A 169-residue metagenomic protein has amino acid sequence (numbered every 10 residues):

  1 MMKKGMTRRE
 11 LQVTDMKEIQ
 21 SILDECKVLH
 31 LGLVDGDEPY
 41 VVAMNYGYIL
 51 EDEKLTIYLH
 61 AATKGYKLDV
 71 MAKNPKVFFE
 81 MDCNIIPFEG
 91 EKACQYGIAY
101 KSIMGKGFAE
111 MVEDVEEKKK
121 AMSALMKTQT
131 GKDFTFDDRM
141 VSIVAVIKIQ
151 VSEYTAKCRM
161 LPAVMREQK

Functional and structural regions predicted by a protein language model:
M1-D24, E167: Extreme N-terminal tail/first-helix region
K3-R8, N84-K169: Charged, gly/pro-rich active-site loop segments
V13-D15, E25-H30, Q129-K132: Short Pro/Gly-enriched beta-strand edge/turn motifs at strand-loop
I19-Q20, V41-T56, I86-G97: Short N-terminal helix-initiation segments at or just after the protein's N-terminus
L23, V70-M71, L125, I149: A generic structural signal for nonpolar/aromatic side chains embedded in well-ordered alpha-helices
C26-T63, F79: Short beta-strand segments
K27, L55, P75-V77, K101 (+1 more regions): A generic secondary-structure signal marking the coil-to-beta-strand transition
A61, Y66-E89, Y96: Helix-adjacent hinge/juxtasegments
